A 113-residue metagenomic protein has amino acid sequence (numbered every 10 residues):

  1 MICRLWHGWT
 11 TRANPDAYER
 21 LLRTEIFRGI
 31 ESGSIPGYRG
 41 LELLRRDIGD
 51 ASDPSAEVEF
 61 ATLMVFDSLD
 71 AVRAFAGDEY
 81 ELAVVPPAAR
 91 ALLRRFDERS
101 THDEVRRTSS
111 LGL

Functional and structural regions predicted by a protein language model:
I2-W9, G40-Y80: Short, well-ordered beta-strand segments in beta-rich or mixed alpha/beta enzyme and ligand-binding folds
T11-N14, R106: Enrichment for repetitive, rod-forming helical segments
N14-L43, Y80-A88: Short amphipathic alpha-helical segments
R28, S32, D78, R94-R95 (+1 more regions): A structural signal for alpha-helix termini and helix-coil/disorder junctions
R39-V58, A83-L113: Glycine-rich beta-strand-turn "strand-cap" elements at beta-sheet edges
